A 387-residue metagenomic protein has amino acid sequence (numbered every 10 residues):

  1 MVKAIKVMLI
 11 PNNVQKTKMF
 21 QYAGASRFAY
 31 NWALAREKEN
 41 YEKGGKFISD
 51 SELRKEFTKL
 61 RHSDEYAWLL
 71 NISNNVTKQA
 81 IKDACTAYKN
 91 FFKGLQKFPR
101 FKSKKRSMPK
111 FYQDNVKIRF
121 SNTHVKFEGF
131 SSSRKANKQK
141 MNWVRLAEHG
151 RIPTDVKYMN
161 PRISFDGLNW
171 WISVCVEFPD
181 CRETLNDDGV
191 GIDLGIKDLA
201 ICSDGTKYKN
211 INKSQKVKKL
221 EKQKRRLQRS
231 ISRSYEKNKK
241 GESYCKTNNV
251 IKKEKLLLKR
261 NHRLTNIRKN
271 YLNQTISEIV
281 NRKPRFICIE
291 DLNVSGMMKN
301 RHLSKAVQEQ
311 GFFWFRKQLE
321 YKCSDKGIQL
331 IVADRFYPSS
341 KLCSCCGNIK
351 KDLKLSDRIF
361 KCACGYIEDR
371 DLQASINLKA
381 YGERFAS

Functional and structural regions predicted by a protein language model:
M1-S387: Nucleic-acid substrate recognition interfaces
